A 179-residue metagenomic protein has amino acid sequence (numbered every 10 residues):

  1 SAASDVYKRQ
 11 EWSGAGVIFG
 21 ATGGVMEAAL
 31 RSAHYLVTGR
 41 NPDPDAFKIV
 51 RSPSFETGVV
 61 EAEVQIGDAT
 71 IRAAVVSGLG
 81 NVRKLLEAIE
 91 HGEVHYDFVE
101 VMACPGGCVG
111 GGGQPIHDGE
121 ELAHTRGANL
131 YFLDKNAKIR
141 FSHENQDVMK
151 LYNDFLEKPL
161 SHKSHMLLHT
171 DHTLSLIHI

Functional and structural regions predicted by a protein language model:
A2-Y7, I179: Short, small-residue-biased leader/transition segments that mark boundaries at the very start of proteins
S4, G39-V50, H95-E100, R140-H143: Flexible, glycine/charged-enriched surface loops at secondary-structure junctions
K8-R9, S13-A15, F19-A33: A conserved mid-domain beta-alpha-beta active-site/ligand-binding segment of alpha/beta enzyme cores
A28-A73, L79-L85, H91: Long hydrophobic segments that form regular secondary structure
L86-A103: Immediate flanking context of iron-sulfur cluster ligation sites
F98-I116: Local cysteine-cluster metal-coordination motifs and their immediate loop/turn environment, predominantly Fe-S cluster
I116-Y131: Catalytic phosphate/nucleotide-handling subdomain of diverse soluble enzymes
Q146-L176: Short flanking/linker segments adjacent to small metal-binding domains or redox-active Cys/His motifs
